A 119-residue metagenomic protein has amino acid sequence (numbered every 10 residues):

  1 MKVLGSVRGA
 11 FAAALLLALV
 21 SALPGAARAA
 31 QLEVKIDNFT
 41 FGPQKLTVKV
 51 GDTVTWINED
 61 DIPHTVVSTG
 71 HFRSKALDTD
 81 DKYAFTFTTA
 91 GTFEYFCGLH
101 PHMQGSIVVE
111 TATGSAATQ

Functional and structural regions predicted by a protein language model:
K2-R8, A18, A22-Q119: Extracytoplasmic copper-binding redox domains, predominantly the cupredoxin/blue-copper superfamily
A12-A14: Gram-negative bacterial Sec-dependent N-terminal signal peptides
